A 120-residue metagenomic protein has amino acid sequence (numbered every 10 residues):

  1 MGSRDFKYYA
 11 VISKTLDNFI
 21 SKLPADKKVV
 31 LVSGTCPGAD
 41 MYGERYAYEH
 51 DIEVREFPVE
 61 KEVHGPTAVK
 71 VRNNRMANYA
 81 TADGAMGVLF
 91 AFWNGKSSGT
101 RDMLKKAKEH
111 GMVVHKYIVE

Functional and structural regions predicted by a protein language model:
R4-E120: Acidic/glycine-enriched connector segments
